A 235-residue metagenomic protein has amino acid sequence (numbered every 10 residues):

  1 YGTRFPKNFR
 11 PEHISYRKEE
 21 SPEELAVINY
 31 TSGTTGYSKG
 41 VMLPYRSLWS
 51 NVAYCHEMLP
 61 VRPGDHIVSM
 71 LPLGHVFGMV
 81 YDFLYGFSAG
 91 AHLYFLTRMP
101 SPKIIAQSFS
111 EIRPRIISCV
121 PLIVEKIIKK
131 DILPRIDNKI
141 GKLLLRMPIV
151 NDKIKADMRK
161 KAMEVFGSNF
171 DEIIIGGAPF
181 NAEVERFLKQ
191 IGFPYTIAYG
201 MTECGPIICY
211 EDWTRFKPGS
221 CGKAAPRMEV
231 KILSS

Functional and structural regions predicted by a protein language model:
K7-Y30, Y37, P60-H66: Conserved pre-ATP/AMP-binding loop-to-beta segment of ANL
E19, M42, S118, A224: Short aromatic/basic micro-patch
L25, T31-T34, I67, I117 (+2 more regions): Conserved S/T- and glycine-rich ATP-binding loop of Class I adenylate-forming
A26-S50: Conserved AMP-binding A3 loop
Y37, G64-H66, G90, E164-D171: Short, surface-exposed connector motifs at secondary-structure boundaries
W49-H66, L73-K160, P194: Conserved AMP-binding/adenylation subdomain of ANL enzymes
I117, I154-S235: Conserved AMP-binding/adenylate-forming
